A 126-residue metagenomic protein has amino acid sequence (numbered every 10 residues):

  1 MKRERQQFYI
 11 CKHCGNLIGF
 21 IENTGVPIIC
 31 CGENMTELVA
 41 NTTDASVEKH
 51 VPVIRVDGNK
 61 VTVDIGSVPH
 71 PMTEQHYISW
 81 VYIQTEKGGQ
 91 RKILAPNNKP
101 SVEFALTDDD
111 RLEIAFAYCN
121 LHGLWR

Functional and structural regions predicted by a protein language model:
F8, P27, F116: Residues immediately within or flanking Cys/His clusters that coordinate Zn2+ in small zinc-binding modules
C11-C14, C30, C119: Short cysteine-rich clusters marking metal-coordination/redox-active sites
I18, N34-M35, G123: Cys/His-rich microdomains that often coordinate metals
F20-T24, L38-N41, R126: Short Cys/His-rich "knuckle" micro-motifs
T24-M35: Cysteine-rich micro-motifs
I65-T73: Short amphipathic, basic-aromatic surface patches that mediate peripheral association with negatively charged
P100-F104: Short strand-edge motifs at loop-to-beta-strand transitions and within beta-strands of extracellular beta-rich domains
N120-R126: Short acidic/polar inter-strand loop motif in beta-rich domains
